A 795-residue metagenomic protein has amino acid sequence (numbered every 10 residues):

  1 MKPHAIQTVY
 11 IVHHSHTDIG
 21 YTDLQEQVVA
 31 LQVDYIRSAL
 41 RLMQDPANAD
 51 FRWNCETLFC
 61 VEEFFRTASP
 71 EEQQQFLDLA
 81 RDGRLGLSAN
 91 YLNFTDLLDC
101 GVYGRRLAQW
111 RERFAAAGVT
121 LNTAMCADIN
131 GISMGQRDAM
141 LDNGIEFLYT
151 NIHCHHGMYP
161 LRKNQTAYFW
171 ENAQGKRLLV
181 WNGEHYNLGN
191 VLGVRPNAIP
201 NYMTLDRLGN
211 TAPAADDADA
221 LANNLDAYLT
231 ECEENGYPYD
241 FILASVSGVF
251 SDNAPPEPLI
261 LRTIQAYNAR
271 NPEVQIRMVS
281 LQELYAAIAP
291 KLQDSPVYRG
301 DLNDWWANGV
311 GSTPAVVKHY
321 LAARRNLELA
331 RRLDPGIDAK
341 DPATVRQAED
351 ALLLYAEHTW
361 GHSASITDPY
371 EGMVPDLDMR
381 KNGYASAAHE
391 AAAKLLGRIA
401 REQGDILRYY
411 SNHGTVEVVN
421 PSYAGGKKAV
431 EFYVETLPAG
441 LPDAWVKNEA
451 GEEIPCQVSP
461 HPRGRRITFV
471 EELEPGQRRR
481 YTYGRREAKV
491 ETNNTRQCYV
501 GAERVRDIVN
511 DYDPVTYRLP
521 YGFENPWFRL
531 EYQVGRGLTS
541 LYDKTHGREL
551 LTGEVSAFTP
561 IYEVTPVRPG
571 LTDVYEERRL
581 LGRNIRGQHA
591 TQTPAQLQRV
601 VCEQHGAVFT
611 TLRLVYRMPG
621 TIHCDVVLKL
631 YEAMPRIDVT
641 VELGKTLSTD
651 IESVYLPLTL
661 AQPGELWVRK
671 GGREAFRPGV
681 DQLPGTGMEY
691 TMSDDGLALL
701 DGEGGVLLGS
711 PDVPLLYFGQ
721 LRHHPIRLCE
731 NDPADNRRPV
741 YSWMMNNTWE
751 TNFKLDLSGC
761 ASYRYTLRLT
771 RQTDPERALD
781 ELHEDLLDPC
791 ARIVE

Functional and structural regions predicted by a protein language model:
M1-L98, Y103, F114, F169 (+3 more regions): N-terminal catalytic cores of secreted or lumenal carbohydrate-active enzymes
M1-V12, D18-I19, E26-M43, Q73-D82 (+11 more regions): Mature extracytoplasmic enzyme cores
T8-D18, T22, N164-L407, P421 (+2 more regions): Active-site and substrate-binding clefts of carbohydrate-active enzymes
S15, N143, N151-C154, Q282 (+3 more regions): Beta-strand/loop-rich accessory regions of lumenal/periplasmic or secreted enzymes, predominantly carbohydrate-active
S15-Q32, E56-R66, S88-G104, V119-N130 (+4 more regions): The substrate-binding groove and active-site-proximal loops of carbohydrate-active enzymes, especially glycoside
P70-A89, D138-V180: Acidic, His- and aromatic-enriched active-site or binding-groove loops in soluble protein domains that engage sugars
G104-D142, A227-A244: CE4/NodB-like, metal-dependent polysaccharide N-deacetylase domain that modifies extracellular/periplasmic N-acetylated
N187, G193-N197, P342, R346 (+2 more regions): Catalytic and substrate-binding regions of extracellular carbohydrate-active enzymes, especially polysaccharide lyases
